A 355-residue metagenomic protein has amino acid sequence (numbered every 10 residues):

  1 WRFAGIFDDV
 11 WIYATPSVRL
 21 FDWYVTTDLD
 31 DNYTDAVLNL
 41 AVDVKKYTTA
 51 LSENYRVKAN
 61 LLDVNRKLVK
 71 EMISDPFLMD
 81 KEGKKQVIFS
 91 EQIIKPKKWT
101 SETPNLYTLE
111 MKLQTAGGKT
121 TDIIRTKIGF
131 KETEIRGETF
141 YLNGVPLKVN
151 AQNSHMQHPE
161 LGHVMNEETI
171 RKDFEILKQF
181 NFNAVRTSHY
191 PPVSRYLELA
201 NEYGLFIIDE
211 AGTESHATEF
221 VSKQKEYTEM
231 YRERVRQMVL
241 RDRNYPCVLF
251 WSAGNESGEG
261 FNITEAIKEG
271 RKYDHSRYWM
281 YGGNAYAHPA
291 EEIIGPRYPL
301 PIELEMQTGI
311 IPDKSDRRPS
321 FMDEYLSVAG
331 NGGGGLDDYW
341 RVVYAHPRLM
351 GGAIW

Functional and structural regions predicted by a protein language model:
W1-S194, L199, Y203-I207, R234 (+5 more regions): Secreted/periplasmic carbohydrate-active enzymes, especially glycoside hydrolases
F174-L177, A184-W355: Substrate-binding/catalytic cleft of secreted carbohydrate-active enzymes, primarily glycoside hydrolases
